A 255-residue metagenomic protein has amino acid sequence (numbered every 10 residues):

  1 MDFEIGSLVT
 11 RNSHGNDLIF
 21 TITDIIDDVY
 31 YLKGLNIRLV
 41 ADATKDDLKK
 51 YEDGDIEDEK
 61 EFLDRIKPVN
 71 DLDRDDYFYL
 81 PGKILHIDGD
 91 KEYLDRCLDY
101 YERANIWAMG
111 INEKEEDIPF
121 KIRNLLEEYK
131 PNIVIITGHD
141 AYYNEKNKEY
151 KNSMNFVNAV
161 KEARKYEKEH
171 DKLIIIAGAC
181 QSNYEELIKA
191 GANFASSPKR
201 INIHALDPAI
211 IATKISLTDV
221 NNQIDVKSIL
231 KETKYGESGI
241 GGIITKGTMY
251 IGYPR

Functional and structural regions predicted by a protein language model:
M1-H14: Short coil-to-beta transition motif at edge beta-strands of beta-rich domains
D2-F3, F78-P81: Short, low-complexity disordered segments enriched in Ser/Pro/Gly and basic
N16-D27: Short beta-strand-centered aromatic/proline hotspots
D28-N36: Short, solvent-exposed secondary-structure boundary/capping segments
N36-F78, L85: Intrinsically disordered, low-complexity, charged/polar segments
P81-E185, K189, F194-D207, S216-E237 (+1 more regions): Internal alpha/beta domain cores that form substrate/cofactor-binding pockets in large enzymes and binding proteins
A212-T213: Catalytic-face loop-and-helix region of soluble metabolic enzyme cores
